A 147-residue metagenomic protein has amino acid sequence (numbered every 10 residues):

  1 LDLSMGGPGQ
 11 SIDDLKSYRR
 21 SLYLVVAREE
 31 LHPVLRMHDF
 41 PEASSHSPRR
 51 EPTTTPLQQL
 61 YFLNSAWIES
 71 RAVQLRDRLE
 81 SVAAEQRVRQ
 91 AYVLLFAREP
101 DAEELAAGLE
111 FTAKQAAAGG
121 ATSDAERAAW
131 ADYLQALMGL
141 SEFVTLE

Functional and structural regions predicted by a protein language model:
L1-E99, L137-E147: An acidic, gly/pro-interrupted, aromatic-rich
A91, A107-G108, A125, A129: Amphipathic alpha-helical segments in structured regions that serve as interaction surfaces
L95, A116-G119: Short amphipathic alpha-helical interaction patches enriched in hydrophobic/aromatic residues with interspersed Lys/Arg
A106-A117: Amphipathic alpha-helical segments that form the core helices of the histone-fold
K114, A121-D124: Surface-exposed, polar/charged faces of alpha-helical domains in mature secreted/periplasmic/lumenal proteins
Y133: Globin-like tetrapyrrole-binding proteins
